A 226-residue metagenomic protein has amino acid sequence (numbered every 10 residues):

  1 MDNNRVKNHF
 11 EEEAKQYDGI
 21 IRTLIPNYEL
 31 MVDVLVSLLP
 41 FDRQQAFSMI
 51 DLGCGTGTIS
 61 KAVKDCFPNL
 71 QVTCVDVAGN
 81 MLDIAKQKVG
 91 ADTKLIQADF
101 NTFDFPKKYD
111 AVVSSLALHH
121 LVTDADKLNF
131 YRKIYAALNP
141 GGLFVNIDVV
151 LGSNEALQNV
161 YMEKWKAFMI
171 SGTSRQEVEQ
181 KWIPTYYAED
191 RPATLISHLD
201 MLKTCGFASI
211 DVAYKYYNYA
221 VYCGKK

Functional and structural regions predicted by a protein language model:
M1-D42: Conserved class I S-adenosyl-L-methionine
S48-T102: Class I SAM-dependent methyltransferase SAM/SAH-binding core
D104-V112: A short acidic, Gly/Pro-enriched loop at the edge of an enzyme's catalytic core that lines a small-molecule cofactor
V113-S114, V145: A conserved beta-strand element that flanks and buttresses the S-adenosyl-L-methionine
L116-H120: Short catalytic micro-motifs in class I SAM-dependent methyltransferases
L128-P140: A short glycine-rich, Lys/Arg-flanked "PGG" loop and its adjoining helix->strand segment in the class I
I147-K203: C-terminal alpha-helical "lid/dimerization" subdomain adjacent to the S-adenosyl-L-methionine
K203-K226: Core SAM-dependent methyltransferase catalytic element
